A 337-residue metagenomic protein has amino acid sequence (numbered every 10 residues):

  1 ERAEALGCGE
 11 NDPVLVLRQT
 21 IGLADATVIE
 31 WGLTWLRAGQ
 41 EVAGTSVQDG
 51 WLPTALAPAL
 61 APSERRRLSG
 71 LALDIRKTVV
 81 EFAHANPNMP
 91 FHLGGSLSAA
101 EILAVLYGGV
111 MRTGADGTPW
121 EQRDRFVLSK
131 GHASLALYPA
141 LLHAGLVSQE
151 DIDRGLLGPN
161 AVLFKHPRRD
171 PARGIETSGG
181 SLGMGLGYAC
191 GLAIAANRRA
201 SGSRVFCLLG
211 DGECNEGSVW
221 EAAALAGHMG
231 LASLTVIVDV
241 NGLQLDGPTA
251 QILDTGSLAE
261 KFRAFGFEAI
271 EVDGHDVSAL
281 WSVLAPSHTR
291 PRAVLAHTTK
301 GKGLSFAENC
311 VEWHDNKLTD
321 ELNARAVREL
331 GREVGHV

Functional and structural regions predicted by a protein language model:
E1-G50: C-terminal all-alpha effector/ligand-binding and dimerization domain of prokaryotic HTH-type transcriptional repressors
W51-A133: N-terminal amphipathic, basic-rich helices that act as targeting or association modules
L97-H228: Cofactor-binding active-site loop characterized by glycine-rich and histidine/acidic residues
D124-F126, S203-C207, L234, R290-T298: Generic beta-sheet signal
Y138-A140, S218-W220, D246-A250, L304-N309: Short acidic, glycine/serine/threonine-rich loops at helix termini
S201, A250-V283, A326-G331, G335-H336: Conserved thiamine diphosphate
E216-N241, A293-A296: A short alpha/beta connector and helix-capping loop motif
V277-V337: Glycine/aspartate-rich loop-and-adjacent alpha/beta segment that forms the canonical ThDP
